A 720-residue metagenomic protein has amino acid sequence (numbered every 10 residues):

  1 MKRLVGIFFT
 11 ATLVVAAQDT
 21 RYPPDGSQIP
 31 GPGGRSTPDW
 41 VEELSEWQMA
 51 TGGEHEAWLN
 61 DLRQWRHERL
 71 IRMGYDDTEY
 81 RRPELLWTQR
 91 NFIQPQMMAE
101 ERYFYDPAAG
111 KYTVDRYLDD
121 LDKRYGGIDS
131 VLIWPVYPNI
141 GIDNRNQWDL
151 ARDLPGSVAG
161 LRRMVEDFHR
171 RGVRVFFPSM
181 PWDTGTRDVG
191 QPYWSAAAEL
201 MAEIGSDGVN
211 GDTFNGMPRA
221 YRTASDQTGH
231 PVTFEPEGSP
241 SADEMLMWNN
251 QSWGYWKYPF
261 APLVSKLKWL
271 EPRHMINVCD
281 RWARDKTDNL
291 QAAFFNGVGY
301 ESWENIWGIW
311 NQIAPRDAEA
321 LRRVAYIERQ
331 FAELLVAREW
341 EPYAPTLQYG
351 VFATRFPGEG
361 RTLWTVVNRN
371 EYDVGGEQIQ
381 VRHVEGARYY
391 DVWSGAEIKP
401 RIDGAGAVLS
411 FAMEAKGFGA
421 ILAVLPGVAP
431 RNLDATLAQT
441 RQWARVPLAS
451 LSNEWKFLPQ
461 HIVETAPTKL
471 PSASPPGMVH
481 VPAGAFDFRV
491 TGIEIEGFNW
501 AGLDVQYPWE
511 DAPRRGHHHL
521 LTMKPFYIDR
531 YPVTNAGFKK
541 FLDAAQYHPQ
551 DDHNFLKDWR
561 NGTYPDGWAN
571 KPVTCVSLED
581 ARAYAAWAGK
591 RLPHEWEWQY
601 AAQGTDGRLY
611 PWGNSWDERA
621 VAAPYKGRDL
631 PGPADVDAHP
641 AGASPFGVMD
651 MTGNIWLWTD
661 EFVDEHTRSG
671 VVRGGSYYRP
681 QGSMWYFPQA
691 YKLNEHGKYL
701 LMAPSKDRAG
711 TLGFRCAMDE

Functional and structural regions predicted by a protein language model:
A16, A429-W596, Q603-R608, Y699-E720: Extended beta-strand/loop cores of jelly-roll/beta-sandwich
W47-L59, H230-G238, D243-Q378: Active-site-proximal substrate-binding groove within the catalytic cores of carbohydrate-active enzymes
G53-A109, P135-P138, S472, G477-P482: An acidic-aromatic substrate-binding cleft motif
R116-V136, E203: Catalytic domains of carbohydrate-active enzymes, especially glycoside hydrolases
Y137, G141-L290, F294, W307 (+1 more regions): Aromatic- and carboxylate-enriched substrate-binding clefts and catalytic-loop regions of carbohydrate-active enzymes
D373-G395: Beta-strand-rich binding/interaction modules
A405-Q439: C-terminal beta-strand-rich structural cap/linker in extracellular carbohydrate-active enzymes
V481, H548, H553-K698, S705-G710: Functional-site microenvironments in short loops/helix caps that host divalent-cation chemistry
